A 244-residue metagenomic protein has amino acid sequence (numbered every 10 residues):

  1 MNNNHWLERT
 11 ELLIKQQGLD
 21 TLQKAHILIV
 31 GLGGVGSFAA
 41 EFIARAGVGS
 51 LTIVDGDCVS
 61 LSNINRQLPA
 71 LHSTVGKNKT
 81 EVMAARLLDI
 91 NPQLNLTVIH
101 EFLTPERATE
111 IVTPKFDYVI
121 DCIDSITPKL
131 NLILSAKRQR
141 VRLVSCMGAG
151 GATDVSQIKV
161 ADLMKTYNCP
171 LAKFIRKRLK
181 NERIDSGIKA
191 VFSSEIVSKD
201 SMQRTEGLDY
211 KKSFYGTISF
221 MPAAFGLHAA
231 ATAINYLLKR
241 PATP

Functional and structural regions predicted by a protein language model:
M1-L28, L61: N-terminal charged helix/coil linker that caps or initiates catalytic domains
N2, V112-D117, I123-P128, R138 (+4 more regions): Glycine-rich phosphate/adenylate-binding loop
I29-G31, V54: Conserved N-terminal Rossmann-fold NAD(P)-binding element of oxidoreductases
V35: Hydrophobic/small residue at the entry helix of a nucleotide-binding pocket
V48, I53-N91: Glycine-rich phosphate-binding loop and adjoining beta1-alpha1-beta2 segment of Rossmann-like nucleotide-binding folds
H100-A108: Conserved SAM/SAH-binding loop
